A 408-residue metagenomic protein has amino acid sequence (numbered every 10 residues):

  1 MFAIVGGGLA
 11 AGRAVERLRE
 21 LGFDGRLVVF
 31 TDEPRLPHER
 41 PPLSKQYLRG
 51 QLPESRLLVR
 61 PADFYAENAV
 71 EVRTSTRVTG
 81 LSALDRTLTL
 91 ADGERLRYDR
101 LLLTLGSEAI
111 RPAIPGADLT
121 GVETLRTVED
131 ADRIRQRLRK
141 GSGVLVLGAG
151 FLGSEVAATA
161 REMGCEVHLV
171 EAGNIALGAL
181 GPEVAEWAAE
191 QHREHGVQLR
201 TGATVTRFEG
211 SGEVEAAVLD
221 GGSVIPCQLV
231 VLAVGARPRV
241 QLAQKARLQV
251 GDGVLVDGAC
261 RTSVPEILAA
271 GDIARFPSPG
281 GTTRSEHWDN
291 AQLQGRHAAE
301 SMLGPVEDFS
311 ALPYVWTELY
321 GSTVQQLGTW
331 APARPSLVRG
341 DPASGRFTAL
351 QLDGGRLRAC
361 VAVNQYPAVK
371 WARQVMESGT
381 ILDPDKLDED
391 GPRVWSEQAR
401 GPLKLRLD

Functional and structural regions predicted by a protein language model:
M1, E20, I273-K370, Q374 (+1 more regions): Mid-to-C-terminal Rossmann-like scaffold of FAD/NAD(P)H-dependent oxidoreductases
M1-E71, T159-A179, W371: Beta1-alpha1 glycine-rich phosphate/pyrophosphate-binding loop at the start of Rossmann-like nucleotide-binding domains
F2-A3, L58-L145, V218-D220, V231-A233 (+3 more regions): FAD-binding core/adjacent interface of flavoenzyme oxidoreductases
G6-L9, R126-T127, L147-L152: Glycine-rich Rossmann-fold phosphate-binding loop(s) that bind the pyrophosphate of adenine dinucleotide cofactors
D24, V72-L90, L96, E162-G258: A Rossmann-like FAD-binding core segment of flavoenzymes
D118-G141, G210-V218, S223-H297: FAD-site-proximal beta/loop scaffold in flavoenzymes
R133-L180, V214: Rossmann-like NAD(P)H-binding beta-loop-alpha module
I381-D408: Cysteine/selenocysteine-centered motifs that mediate thiol-based redox chemistry or coordinate metal-sulfur cofactors
